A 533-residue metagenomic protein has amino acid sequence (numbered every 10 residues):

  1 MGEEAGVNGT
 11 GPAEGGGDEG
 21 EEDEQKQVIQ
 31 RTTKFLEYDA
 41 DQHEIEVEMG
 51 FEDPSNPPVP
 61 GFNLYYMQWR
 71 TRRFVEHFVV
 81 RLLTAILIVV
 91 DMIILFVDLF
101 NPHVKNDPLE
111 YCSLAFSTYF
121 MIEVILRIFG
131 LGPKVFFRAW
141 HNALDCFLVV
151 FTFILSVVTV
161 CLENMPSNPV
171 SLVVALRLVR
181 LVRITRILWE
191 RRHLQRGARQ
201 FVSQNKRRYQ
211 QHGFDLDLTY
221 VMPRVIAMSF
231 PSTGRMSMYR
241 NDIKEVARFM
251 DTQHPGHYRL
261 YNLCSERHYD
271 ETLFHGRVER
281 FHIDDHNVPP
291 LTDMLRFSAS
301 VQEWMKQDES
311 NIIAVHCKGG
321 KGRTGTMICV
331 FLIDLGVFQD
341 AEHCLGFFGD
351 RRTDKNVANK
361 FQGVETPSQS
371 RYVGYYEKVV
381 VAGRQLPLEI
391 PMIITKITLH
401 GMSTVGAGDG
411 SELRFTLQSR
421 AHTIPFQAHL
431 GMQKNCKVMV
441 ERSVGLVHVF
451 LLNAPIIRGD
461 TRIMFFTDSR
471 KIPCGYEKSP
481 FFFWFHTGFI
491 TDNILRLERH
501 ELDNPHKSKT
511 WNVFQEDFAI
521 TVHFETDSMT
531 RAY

Functional and structural regions predicted by a protein language model:
M1-Y111, N164-H193: Non-transmembrane regulatory loops and terminal regions of cation channels
V75, V97-F100, F129-P133, V157-C161 (+1 more regions): Structural motif corresponding to the C-terminal cap of alpha-helices
K105-C112, F137-A139, L194-Q204: Interhelical loop segments of eukaryotic multi-pass membrane proteins
Y111-W189: Voltage-sensing domain
T185-H193, F338, E365, S370: Eukaryotic cytoplasmic intrinsically disordered, serine/threonine/proline-rich low-complexity regulatory regions
L194-I313, L335-G363, K396-Y533: Cysteine-based protein phosphatase catalytic domain of the PTP/DSP
S310-V330: A phosphate-binding catalytic loop at a beta-strand-loop-alpha-helix junction that coordinates phosphoryl groups
V357-T395: Catalytic cores of secreted or luminal carbohydrate-active enzymes
